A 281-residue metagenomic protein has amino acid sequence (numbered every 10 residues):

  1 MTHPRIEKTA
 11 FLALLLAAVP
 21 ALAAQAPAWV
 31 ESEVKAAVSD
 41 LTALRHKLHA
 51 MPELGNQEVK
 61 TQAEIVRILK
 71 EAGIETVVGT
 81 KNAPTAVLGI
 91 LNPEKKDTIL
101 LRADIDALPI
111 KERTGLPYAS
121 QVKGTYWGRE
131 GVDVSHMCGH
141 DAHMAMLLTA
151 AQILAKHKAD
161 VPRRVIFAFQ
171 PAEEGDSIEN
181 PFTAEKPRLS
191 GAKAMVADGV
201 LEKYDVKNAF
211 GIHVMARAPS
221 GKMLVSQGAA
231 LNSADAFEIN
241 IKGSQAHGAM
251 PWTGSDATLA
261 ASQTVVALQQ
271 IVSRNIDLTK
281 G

Functional and structural regions predicted by a protein language model:
M1-F11: Bacterial N-terminal signal peptides that target proteins for export
A18-P20: N-terminal signal peptide c-region/cleavage motif recognized by signal peptidases
L22-A24: Bacterial Sec-dependent N-terminal signal peptides
A26-H136, A145-I166, P171: Acidic/His- and Gly-rich active-site-bordering loop/insert found across diverse amide/peptide-bond hydrolases
K123-S135, D141-A142, L154, A159-K280: Histidine/acidic-residue-rich, glycine-tolerant segments that coordinate divalent metal ions
